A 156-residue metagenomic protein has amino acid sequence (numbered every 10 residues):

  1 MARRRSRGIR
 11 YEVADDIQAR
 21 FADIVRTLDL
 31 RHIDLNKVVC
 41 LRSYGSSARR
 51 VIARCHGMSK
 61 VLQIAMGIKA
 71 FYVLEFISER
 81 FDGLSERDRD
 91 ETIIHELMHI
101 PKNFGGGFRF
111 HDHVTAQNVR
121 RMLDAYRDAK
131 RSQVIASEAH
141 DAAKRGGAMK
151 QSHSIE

Functional and structural regions predicted by a protein language model:
M1-V25, L30: N-terminal leader/capping segments at the start of a protein or of a new domain
I17, E86-D90: Hydrophobic (often cysteine-bearing) scaffold residues that line and stabilize catalytic clefts of nucleotide/cofactor
R20-M66: Auxiliary, metal-adjacent structural segments of Zn-dependent hydrolase domains
I33-N36, M122, R131, I155: Class I (Rossmann-like) S-adenosyl-L-methionine-dependent methyltransferase catalytic domain, capturing the SAM-binding
H56-E86, I100-F104, F108-F110, V114: Active-site scaffold of zinc-dependent metalloenzymes
E91-N103: Active-site recognition of the HExxH zinc-binding catalytic motif
F104-D141: Post-HExxH zinc-binding segment in Zn-dependent metallohydrolases
H140-E156: A cross-taxon signal for low-complexity, glycine/charged-rich
